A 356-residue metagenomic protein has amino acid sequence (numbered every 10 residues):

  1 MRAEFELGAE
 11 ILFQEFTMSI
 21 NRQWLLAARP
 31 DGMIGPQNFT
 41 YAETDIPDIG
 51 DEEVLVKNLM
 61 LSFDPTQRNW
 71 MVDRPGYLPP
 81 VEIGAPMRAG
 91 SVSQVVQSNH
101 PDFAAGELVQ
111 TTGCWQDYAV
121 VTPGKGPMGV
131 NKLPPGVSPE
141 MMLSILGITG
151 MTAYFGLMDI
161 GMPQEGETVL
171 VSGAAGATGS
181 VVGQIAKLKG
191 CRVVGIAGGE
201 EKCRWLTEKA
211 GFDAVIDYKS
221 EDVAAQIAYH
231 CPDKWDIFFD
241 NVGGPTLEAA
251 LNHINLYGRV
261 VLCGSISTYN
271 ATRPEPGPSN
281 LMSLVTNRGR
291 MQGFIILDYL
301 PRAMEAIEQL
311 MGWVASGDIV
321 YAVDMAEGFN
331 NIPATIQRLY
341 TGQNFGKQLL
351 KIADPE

Functional and structural regions predicted by a protein language model:
E4-T17: Short, Lys/Arg-enriched N-terminal segments with co-localized hydrophobic residues within the first ~10-30 amino acids
S19-N21, D318-M325, P333-E356: C-terminal capping/lid region of NAD(P)-dependent oxidoreductase domains
I46-F63, V72-W115: Glycine-rich beta-strand-centered segment in the early N-terminal region that forms part of a ligand/cofactor-binding
A89-Q94, P101-G173: NAD(P)H dinucleotide-binding glycine-rich loop of Rossmann-like/cofactor-binding domains, especially the beta1-alpha1
Q116-D117, G198-L206, E275-L281: Short, glycine/polar-rich helix-capping loops at beta-to-alpha or helix-loop-helix junctions that flank or form
L143-E221: Mid-domain Rossmann-like dinucleotide-binding core that forms the NAD(H)/NADP(H) cofactor-binding site
V223-P232: Short amphipathic alpha-helix with an adjacent loop that forms part of the alpha/beta core around
P245-I319, I352-E356: Glycine-rich phosphate-binding loop and adjacent beta-alpha segment of Rossmann(oid) nucleotide-cofactor-binding
